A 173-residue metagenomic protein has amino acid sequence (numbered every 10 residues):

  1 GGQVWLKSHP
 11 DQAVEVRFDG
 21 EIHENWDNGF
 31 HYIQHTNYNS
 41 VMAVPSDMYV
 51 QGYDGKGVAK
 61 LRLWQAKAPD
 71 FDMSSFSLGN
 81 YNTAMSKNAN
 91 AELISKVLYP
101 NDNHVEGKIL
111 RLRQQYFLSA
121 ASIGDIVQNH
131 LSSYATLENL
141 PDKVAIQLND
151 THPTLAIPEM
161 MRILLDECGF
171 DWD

Functional and structural regions predicted by a protein language model:
G1-D173: A conserved ligand/cofactor-binding region detector
